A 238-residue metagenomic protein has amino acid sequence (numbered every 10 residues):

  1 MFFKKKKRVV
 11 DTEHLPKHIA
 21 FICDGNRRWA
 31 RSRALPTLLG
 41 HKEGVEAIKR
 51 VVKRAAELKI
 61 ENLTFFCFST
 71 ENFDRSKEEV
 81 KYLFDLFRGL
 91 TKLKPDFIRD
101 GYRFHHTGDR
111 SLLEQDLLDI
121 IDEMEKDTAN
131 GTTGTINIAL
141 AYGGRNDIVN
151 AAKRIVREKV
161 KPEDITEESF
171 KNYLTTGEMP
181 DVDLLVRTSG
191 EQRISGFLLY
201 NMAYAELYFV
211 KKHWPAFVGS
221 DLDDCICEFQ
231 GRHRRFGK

Functional and structural regions predicted by a protein language model:
M1-K238: Flexible, compositionally biased loop and terminal segments
